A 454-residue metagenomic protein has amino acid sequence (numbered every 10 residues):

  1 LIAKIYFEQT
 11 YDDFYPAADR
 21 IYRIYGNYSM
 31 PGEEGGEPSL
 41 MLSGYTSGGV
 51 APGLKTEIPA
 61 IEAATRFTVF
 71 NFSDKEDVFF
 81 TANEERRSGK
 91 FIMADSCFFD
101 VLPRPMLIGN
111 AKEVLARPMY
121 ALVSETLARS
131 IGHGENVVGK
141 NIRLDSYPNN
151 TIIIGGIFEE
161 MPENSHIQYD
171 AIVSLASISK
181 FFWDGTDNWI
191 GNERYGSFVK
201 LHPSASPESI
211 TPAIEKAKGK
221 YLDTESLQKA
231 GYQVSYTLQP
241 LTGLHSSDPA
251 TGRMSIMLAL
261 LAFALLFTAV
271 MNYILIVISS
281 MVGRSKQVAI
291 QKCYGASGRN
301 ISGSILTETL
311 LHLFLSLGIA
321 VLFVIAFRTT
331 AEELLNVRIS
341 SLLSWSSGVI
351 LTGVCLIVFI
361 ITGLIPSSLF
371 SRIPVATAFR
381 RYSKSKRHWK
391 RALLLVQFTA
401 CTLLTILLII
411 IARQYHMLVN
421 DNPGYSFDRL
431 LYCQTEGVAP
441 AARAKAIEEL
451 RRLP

Functional and structural regions predicted by a protein language model:
L1-Y6, T251-K286, L313-F314, G318 (+1 more regions): Hydrophobic alpha-helical transmembrane segments of multi-pass inner-membrane transport and secretion
I2-V138, D145-T151, P212, A412-P454: Structured, solvent-exposed hinge/loop segments at the ends of secondary-structure elements
A3, T309-I373, I410-R413: Small-residue-rich transmembrane alpha-helices
Q9-A18, D170-I172, I178-F182, S246 (+3 more regions): Short juxtamembrane loops and helix-capping segments at transmembrane helix boundaries of multi-pass membrane proteins
Y11, A269, V277-M281, L351-S383: C-terminal membrane-exit region of the final transmembrane helix in multipass inner-membrane proteins
Y15, A205-E208, A213-A264, V282-G283 (+3 more regions): Membrane-helix entry/capping segments
D95-I108, A121-A250, E448-P454: Mid-to-C-terminal secondary-structure elements that act as membrane-proximal/extracytoplasmic interface segments
M271-H312, R372-R381: Intracellular coupling helices
